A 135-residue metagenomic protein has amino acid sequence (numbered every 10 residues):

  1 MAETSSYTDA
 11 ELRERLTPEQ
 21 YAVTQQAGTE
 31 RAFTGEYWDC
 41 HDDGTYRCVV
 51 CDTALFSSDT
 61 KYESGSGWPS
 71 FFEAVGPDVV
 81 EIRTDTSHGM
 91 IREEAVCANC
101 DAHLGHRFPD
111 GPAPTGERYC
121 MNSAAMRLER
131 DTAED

Functional and structural regions predicted by a protein language model:
E3-D135: A short Gly-Trp-Pro
